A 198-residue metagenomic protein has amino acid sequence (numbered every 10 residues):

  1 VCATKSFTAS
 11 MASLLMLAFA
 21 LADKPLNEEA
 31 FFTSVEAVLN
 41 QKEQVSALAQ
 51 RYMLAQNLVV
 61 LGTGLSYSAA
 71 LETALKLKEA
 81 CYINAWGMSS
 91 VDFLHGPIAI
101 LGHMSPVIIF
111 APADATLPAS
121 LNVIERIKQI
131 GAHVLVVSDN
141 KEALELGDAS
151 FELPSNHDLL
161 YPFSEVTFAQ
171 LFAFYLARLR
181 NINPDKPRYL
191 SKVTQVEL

Functional and structural regions predicted by a protein language model:
V1-L198: A SIS-like phosphosugar-recognition module
